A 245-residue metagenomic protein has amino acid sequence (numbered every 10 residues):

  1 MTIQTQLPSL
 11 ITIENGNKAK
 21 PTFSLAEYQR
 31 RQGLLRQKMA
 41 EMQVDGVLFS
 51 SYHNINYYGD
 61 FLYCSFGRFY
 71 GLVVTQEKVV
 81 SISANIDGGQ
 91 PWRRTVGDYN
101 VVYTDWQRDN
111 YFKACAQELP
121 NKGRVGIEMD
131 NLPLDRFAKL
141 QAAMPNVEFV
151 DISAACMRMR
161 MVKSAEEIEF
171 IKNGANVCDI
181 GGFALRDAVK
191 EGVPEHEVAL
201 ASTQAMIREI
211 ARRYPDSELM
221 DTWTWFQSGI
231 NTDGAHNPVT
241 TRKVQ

Functional and structural regions predicted by a protein language model:
M1-G181, V239: A composition/biophysics-driven feature that prefers long, compositionally simple stretches
K38, A188, A205-E209: Short alpha-helical functional segments enriched in proximate histidine and acidic residues
I55-F66, S153-R158, V162, E195-Q245: Short catalytic-site patches enriched in acidic/histidine residues that coordinate or position cofactors/metals
E128, K190, G229: Residue-level recognition of the GNAT/N-acetyltransferase active site
R186-V193: C-terminal helix-coil-helix/basic helical segment that borders enzyme active sites and/or dimer interfaces and provides
